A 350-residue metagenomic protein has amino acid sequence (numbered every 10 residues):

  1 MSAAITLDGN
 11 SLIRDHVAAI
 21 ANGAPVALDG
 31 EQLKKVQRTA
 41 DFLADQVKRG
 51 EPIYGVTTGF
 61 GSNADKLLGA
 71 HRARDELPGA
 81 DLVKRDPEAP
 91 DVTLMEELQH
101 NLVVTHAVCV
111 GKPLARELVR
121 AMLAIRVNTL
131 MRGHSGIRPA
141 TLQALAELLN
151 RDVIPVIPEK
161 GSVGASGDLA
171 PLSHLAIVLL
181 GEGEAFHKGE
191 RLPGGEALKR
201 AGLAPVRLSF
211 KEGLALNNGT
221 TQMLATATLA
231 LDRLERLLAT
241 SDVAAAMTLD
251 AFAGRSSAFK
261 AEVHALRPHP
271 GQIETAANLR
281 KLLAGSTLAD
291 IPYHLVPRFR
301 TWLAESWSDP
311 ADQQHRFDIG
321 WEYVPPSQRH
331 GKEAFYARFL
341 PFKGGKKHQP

Functional and structural regions predicted by a protein language model:
M1-P350: Conserved, well-structured ligand/cofactor-binding cores
